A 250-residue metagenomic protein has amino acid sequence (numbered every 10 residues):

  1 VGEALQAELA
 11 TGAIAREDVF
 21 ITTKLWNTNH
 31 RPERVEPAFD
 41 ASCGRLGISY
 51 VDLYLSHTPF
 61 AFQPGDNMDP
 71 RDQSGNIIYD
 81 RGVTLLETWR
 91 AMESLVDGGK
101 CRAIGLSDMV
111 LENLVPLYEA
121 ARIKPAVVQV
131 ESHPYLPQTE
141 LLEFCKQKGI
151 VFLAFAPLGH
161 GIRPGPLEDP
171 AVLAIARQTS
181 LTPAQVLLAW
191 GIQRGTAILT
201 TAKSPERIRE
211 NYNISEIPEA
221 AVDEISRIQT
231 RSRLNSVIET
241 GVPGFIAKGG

Functional and structural regions predicted by a protein language model:
V1-A4, R34-S42, T88-A91, A171-V172: Short, well-ordered amphipathic alpha-helical segments that serve as non-catalytic structural scaffolds within diverse
G2-R16, C43-G47, Y118-A121, L142-K148: Acidic (Asp/Glu)-rich catalytic clusters
G2-V19, E33-P37, L158-G161, G249-G250: N-terminal binding-site loop/beta-alpha segment at the start of enzyme catalytic domains that lines or forms
A15-N29, L53-P59, E131-S132: A short, structured active-site edge motif that brings together acidic residues
D18, I48-V51, C101, P125: Local beta-strand N-terminus motif with an aromatic residue
N27, T58-G250: Beta/alpha (TIM)-barrel catalytic core signal, keyed to glycine-rich beta->alpha loops juxtaposed to Asp/Glu that bind
R31-L46, V110-L114, P137: Short, acidic/polar
V35-S56, S94-G98: CE4/NodB-like, metal-dependent polysaccharide N-deacetylase domain that modifies extracellular/periplasmic N-acetylated
